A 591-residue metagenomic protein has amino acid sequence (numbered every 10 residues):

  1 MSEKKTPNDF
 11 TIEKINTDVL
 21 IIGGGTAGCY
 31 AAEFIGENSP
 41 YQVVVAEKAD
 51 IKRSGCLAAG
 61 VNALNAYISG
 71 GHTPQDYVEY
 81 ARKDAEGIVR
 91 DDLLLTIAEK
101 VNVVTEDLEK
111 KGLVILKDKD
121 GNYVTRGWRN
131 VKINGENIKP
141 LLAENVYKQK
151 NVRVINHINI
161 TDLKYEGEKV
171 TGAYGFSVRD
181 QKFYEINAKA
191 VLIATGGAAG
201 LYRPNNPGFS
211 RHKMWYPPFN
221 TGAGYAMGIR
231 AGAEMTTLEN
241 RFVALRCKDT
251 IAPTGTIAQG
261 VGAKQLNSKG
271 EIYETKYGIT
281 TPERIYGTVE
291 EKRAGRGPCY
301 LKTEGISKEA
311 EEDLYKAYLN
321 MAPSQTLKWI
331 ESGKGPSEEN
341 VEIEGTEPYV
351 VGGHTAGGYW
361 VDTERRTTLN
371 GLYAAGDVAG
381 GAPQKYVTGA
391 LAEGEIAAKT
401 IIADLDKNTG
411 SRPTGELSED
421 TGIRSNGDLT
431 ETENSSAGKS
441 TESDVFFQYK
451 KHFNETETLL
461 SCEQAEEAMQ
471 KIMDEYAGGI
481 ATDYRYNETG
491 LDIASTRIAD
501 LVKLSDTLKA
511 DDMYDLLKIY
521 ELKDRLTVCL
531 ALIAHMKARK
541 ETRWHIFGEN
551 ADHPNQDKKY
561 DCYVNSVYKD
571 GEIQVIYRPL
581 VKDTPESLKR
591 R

Functional and structural regions predicted by a protein language model:
M1-V19, E37-P40: Extreme N-terminal leader/targeting segments of oxidoreductases
I15-T17, D180-A190, T368: Core beta-strand elements of the Rossmann-like FAD/NAD(P) dinucleotide-binding domain in flavoenzyme oxidoreductases
V19-V45: N-terminal Rossmann-like FAD-binding beta1-loop-alpha1 element of flavoenzymes
A49-D76, G255-I257: Conserved N-terminal glycine-rich FAD pyrophosphate-binding loop of Rossmann-like flavoproteins
K110-T161, T237-Y386, L391, A477-R591: Mobile, glycine/GP-rich and aromatic-enriched active-site lid/loop segments adjacent to catalytic centers
K164-Y184, V191: Conserved beta-strand-loop-beta-strand element in the redox core of flavoprotein oxidoreductases
I193-A252, V387-T400: Glycine-rich loop(s) and the adjacent beta-strand/alpha-helix scaffold that form part
K407-G422, N426-D512: Long, amphipathic alpha-helical stalk/connector segments used for oligomerization, subunit docking, or mechanical
